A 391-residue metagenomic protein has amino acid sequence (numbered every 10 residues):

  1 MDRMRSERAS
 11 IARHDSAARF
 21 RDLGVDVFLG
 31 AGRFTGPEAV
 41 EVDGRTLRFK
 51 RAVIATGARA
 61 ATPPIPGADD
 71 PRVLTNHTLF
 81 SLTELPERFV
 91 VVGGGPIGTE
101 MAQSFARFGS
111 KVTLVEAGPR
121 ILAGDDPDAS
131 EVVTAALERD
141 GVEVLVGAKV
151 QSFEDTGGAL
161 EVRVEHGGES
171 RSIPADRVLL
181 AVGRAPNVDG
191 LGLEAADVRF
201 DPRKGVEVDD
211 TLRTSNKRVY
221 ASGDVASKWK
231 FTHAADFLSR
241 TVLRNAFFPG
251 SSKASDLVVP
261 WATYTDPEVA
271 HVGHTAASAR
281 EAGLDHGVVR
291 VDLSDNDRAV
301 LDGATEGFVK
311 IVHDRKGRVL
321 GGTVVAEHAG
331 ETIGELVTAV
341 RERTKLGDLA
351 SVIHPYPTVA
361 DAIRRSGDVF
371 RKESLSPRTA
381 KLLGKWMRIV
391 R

Functional and structural regions predicted by a protein language model:
M1-D26, R120: Conserved N-terminal/central alpha/beta ligand/cofactor-binding core
S6-R13, F80-S81, P86-V90, P96-R171 (+2 more regions): Rossmann-like dinucleotide-binding cores of NAD(P)H-dependent redox enzymes
F28-A39, A61, V146-A159: A conserved short coil-to-beta-strand element within the FAD-binding core of flavoproteins
G36-P63, L74-N76, S81: Glycine-rich active-site/cofactor-binding loop and its immediate structural neighborhood
V42-R51, G168-R177, S215-N216: Core beta-strand elements of the Rossmann-like FAD/NAD(P) dinucleotide-binding domain in flavoenzyme oxidoreductases
I54, V92-G93: Conserved N-terminal Rossmann-fold NAD(P)-binding element of oxidoreductases
D69-P86, S172-F248, E335-V337, A350: FAD-site-proximal beta/loop scaffold in flavoenzymes
Y264-T275, R280-R391: Flexible, glycine-rich terminal cap/loop adjacent to redox cofactors in electron-transfer oxidoreductases
